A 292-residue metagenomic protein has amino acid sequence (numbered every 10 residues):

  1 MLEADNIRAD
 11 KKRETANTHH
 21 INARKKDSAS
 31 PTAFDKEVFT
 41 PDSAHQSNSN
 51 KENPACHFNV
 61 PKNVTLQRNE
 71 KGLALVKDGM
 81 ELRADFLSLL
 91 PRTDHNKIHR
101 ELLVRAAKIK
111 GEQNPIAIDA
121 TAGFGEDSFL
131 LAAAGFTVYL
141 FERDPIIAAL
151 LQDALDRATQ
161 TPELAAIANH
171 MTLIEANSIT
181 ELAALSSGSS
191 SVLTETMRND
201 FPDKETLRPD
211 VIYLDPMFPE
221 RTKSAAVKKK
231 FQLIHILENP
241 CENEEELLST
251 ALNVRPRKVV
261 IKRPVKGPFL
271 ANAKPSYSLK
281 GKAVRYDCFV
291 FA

Functional and structural regions predicted by a protein language model:
M1-K12, H20, R24-K25, A33-D42 (+1 more regions): S-adenosyl-L-methionine
R100-A107, P115-I118, A122-Q160, A176: SAM cofactor-binding core of SAM-dependent methyltransferases, primarily the Rossmann-like beta-alpha-beta module
A117-L130, P209-K228: Conserved proline-anchored active-site loop of SAM-dependent methyltransferases that bridges a beta-strand
A122-F124, P145, T180, F218-P219 (+1 more regions): Short, glycine/acidic-enriched loop or turn micro-motifs at the edges of active sites
D144, A148-K204: S-adenosyl-L-methionine
P216-L247: Mobile active-site "lid"/loop adjacent to the S-adenosyl-L-methionine
E244-V290: Conserved Class I SAM-dependent methyltransferase catalytic core
